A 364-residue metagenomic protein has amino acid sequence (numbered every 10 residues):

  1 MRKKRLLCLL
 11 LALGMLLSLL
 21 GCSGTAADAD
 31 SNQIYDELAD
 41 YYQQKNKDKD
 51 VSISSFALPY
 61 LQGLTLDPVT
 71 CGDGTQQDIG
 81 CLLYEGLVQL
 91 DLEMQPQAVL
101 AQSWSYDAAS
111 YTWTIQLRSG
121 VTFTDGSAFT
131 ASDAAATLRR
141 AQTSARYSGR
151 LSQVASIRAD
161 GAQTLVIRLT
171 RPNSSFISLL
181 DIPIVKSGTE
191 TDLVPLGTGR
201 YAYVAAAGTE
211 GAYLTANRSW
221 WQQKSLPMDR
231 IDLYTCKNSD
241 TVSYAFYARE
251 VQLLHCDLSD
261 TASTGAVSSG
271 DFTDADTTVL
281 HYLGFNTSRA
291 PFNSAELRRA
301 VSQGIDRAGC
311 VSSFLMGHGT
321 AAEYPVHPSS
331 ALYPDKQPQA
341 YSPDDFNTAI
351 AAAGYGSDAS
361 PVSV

Functional and structural regions predicted by a protein language model:
K49-L61, T112-I115, L165-I167, G199-Y203 (+3 more regions): Short, well-ordered beta-strand elements
F56-A108, R139, L196: N-terminal lobe/hinge region of extracytoplasmic solute-binding protein
Q102-A145, P291: Aromatic- and charge-enriched surface segment that lines or borders ligand/interaction sites
S105, A109, G149-T189: Surface-exposed binding/hinge segments that line and control ligand-binding clefts or catalytic entry sites
P172-R230, D240-T241: Gly/Pro-rich hinge or "lid" segments in bacterial periplasmic/extracellular proteins
T215-W220, A275-A300, G304, S313 (+1 more regions): A bilobed periplasmic-binding-protein/Venus flytrap-type ligand-binding module shared by bacterial periplasmic
S219-T264: Ligand-site clamp/hinge motif
N293-V364: Append "and occasionally in soluble cytosolic enzymes with long acidic Gly/Pro-rich linkers
